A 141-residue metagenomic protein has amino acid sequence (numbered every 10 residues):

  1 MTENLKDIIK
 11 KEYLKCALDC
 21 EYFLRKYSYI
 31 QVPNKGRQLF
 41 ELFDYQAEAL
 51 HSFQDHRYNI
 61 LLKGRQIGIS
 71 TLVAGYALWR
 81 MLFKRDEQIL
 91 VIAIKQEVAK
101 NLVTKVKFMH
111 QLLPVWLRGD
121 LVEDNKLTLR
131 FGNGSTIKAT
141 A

Functional and structural regions predicted by a protein language model:
T2-A141: Phosphate/NTP-binding elements of NTP-utilizing enzymes
